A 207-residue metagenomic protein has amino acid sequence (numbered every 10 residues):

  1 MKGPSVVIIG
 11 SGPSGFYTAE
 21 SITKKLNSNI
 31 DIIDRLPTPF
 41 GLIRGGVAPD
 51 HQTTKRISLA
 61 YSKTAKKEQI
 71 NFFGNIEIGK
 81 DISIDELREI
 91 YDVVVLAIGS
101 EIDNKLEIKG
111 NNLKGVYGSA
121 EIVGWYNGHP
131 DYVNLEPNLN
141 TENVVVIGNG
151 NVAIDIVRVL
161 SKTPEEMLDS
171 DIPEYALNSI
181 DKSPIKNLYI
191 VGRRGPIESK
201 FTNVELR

Functional and structural regions predicted by a protein language model:
M1-K2, R88-I90, N138-N140, S183: Flexible, charged surface loops at secondary-structure boundaries
K2-I78, R158-R207: Beta1-alpha1 glycine-rich phosphate/pyrophosphate-binding loop at the start of Rossmann-like nucleotide-binding domains
G15, E101-N104, A153, I197: Glycine-rich nucleotide phosphate-binding loop and flanking beta-alpha elements of Rossmann-like dinucleotide-binding
R35-L36, G99-S100, E121: Short, ordered loop/turn segments at secondary-structure junctions
Y61-V116: Feature captures the FAD/FMN-dependent oxidoreductase FAD-binding
G99-S100, N149, R193: Flexible loop residues that form catalytic and substrate-binding hotspots at small-molecule/glycan-binding clefts
D103-K182: Glycine-rich dinucleotide-binding loop and its adjacent helix/turn
